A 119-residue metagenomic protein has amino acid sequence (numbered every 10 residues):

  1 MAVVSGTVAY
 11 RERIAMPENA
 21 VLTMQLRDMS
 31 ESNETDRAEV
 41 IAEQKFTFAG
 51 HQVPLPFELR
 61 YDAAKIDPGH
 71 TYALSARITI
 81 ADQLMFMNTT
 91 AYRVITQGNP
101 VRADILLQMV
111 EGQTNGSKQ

Functional and structural regions predicted by a protein language model:
M1, N19, Q52, G69-T71: Extracellular Ig-like/FN3 beta-sandwich strand-entry sites
V4-R11: A short, amphipathic beta-strand motif
R13-N19, I66-D67: A short beta-turn/strand-edge loop motif at beta-sheet boundaries
V21-R27, A73-R77: Beta-strand signatures of extracellular beta-sandwich domains
E31, K65-P68, R77-N88: Short acidic/polar inter-strand loop motif in beta-rich domains
N33-E43, M85-M87: Short beta-strand and strand-turn-strand segments in soluble, beta-rich domains
A42-A64: A beta-strand/beta-hairpin structural motif
P54, V94-Q119: Extracellular beta-sheet/turn segments enriched in Thr/Pro/Gly and aliphatic residues
